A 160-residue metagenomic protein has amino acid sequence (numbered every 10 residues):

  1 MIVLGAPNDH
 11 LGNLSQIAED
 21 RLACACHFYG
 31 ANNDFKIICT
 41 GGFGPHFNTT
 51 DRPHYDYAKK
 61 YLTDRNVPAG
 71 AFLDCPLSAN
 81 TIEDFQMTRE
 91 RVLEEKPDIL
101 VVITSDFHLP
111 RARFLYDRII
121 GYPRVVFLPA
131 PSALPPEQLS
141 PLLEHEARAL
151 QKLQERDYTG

Functional and structural regions predicted by a protein language model:
M1-L143, R148-A149: A structural signal for short, hydrophobic/glycine-enriched beta-strand patches
E144-G160: A structured, mid-to-C-terminal "fold-capping" secondary-structure block
